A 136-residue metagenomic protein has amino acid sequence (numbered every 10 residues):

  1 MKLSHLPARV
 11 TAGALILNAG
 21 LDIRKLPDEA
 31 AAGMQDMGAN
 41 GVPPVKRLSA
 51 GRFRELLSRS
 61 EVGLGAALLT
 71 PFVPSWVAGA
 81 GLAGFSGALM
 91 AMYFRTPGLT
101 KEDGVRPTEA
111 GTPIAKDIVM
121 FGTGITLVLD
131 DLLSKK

Functional and structural regions predicted by a protein language model:
M1-K136: Short amphipathic, positively biased membrane-proximal segments that drive organelle/inner-membrane targeting
